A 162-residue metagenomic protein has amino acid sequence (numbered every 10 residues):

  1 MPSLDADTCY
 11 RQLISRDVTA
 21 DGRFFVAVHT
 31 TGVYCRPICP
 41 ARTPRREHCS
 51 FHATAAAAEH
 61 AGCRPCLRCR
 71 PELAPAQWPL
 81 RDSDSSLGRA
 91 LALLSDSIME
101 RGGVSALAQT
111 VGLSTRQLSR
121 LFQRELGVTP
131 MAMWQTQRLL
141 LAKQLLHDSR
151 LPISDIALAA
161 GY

Functional and structural regions predicted by a protein language model:
M1-L93, G102-S105, G112: Mature, structured domains enriched in cysteine- and short glycine motifs
E47-H48, S97, A108, L146 (+1 more regions): Short, flexible active-site loop motifs that bind/organize anionic cofactors or intermediates
A53, R89, Q117, L141 (+1 more regions): Short Gly/charged-rich anion-binding patches and loops
C63-L67, P71-W78, R101-Q137, A157-Y162: Basic/polar phosphate-binding segments, predominantly the helix-turn-helix DNA-binding elements of transcriptional
S85-L87, W134-Q144: Short, basic, alpha-helical segments at the C-terminal edge of helix-turn-helix-like DNA-binding modules
A90-G102, F122, K143-P152: Basic, amphipathic alpha-helical hairpins
